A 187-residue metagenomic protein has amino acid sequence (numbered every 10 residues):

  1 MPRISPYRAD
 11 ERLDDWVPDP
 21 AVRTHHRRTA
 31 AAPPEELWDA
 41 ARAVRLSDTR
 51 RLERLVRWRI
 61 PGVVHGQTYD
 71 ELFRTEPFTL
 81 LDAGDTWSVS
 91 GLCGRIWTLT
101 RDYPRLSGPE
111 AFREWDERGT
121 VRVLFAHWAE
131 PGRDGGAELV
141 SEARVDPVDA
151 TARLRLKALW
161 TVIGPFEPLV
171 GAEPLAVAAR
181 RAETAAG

Functional and structural regions predicted by a protein language model:
M1-D70, P77-L81: Hydrophobic ligand-binding cavity/cleft-lining segments
T24-H26, V123-F125, L139: Hydrophobic residues positioned within well-ordered beta-strands of beta-sheet architectures
L37, S141, A178: Hydrophobic pocket/interface hotspot
R42, L92-G94, S141-V145: Short, hydrophobic/aromatic-enriched beta-strand segments in well-ordered soluble domains
T79-G135: Hydrophobic-ligand binding "helix-grip"
A137-K157: Short acidic, glycine/tyrosine-flanked loop/strand segments centered on an H-E-D-like triad
R155-G187: A conserved amphipathic terminal alpha-helix motif
